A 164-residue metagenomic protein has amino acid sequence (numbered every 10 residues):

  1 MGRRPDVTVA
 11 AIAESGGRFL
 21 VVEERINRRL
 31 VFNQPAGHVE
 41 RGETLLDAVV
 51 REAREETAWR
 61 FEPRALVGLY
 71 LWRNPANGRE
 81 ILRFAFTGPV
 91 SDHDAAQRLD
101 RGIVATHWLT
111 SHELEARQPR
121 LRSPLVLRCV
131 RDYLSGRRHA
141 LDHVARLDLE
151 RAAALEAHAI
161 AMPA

Functional and structural regions predicted by a protein language model:
M1-L20: Conserved N-terminal beta-strand and adjoining loop/helix that marks the start of the Nudix/MutT-like hydrolase domain
R3-P5, L30, E80-L82: Residue-level preference for beta-strand/loop junctions
G16-G17, I26-R28: Short strand-connecting beta-turns/loops that link adjacent beta-strands
E24-N27, I103-A105: Short, solvent-exposed aromatic-acidic interface loops
F32-Q34: A short gly/proline-enriched turn/hairpin at secondary-structure junctions
V39-E62, W72-L125, H158-A164: Unchanged
R64-G68: Conserved S-adenosyl-L-methionine
C129-A164: Charged phosphate-binding loop/patch that engages nucleotide di/tri-phosphates or the phosphate backbone of nucleic
